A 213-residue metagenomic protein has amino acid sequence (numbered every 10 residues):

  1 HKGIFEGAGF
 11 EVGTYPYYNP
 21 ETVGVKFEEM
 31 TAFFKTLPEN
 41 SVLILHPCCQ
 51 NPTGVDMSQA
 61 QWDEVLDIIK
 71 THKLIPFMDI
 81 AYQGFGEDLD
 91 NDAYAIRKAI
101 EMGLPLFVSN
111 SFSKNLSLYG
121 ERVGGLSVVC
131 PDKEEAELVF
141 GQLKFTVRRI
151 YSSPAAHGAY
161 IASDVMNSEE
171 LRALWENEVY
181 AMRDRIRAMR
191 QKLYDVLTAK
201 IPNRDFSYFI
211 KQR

Functional and structural regions predicted by a protein language model:
H1-F10: Substrate-binding/gating loop at the entrance of the active-site cleft, primarily in PLP-dependent aminotransferase-like
A8, T71-H72, M102: Helix C-cap/helix->beta junction micro-motif
Y18-F85: Active-site phosphate-binding strand-loop segment of PLP-dependent enzymes
Q83-A93, R97, F145-R148: Alpha-helical subdomain
E101-N177: Conserved core segment of the aminotransferase class I/II
E176-R213: Conserved PLP-binding catalytic core of the aspartate aminotransferase-like
